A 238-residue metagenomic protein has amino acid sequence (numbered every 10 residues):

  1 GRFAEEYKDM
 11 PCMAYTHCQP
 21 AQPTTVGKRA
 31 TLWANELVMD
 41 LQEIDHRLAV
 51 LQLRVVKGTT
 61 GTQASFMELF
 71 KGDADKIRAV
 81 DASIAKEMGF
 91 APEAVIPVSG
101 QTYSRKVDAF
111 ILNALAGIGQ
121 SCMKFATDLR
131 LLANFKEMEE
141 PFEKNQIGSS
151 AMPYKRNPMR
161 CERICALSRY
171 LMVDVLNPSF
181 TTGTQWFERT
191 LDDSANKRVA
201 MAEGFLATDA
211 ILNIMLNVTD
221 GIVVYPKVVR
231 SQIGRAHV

Functional and structural regions predicted by a protein language model:
G1-M10: Hydrophobic alpha-helical hairpins/lids featuring a short glycine-rich hinge
F3, I84-A85, V218: Broad structural signal for hydrophobic residues in well-ordered alpha-helices, predominantly aliphatic
Y15: Flexible, glycine-rich active-site loops centered on histidine and acidic residues that chelate a metal or position
Q19: Active-site pocket-lining segments that scaffold enzyme catalytic pockets across diverse folds
Q22-T184, L206: Internal glycine-rich alpha/beta core junctions
I147-H237: Catalytic-core signal marking the mid-to-C-terminal active-site face
